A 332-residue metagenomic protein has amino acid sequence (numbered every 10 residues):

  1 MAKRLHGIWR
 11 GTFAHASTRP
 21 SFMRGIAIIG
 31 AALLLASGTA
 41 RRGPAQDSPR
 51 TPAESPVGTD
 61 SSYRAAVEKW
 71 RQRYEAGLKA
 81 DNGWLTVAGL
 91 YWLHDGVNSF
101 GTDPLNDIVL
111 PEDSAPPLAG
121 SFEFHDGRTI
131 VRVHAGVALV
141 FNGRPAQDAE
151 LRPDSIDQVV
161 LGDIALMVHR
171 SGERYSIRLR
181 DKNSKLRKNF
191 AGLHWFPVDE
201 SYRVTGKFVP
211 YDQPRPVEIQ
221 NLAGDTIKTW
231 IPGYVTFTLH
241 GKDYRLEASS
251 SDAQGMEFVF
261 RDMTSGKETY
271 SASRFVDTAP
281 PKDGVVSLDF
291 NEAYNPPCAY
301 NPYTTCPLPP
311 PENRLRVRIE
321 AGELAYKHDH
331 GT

Functional and structural regions predicted by a protein language model:
T18, G25-S37: Bacterial N-terminal signal peptides
Q46-Y91: N-terminal pre-domain segments of enzymes
V87, W92-Q158: Forkhead-associated
G162-I227: Surface-exposed beta-loop interaction hotspot
G192, M263-E268, F275, A279 (+2 more regions): Extended, aromatic/histidine-rich regions of cofactor-dependent oxidoreductases associated with respiratory
K207-T264, Y270: Flexible, glycine-rich surface segments
